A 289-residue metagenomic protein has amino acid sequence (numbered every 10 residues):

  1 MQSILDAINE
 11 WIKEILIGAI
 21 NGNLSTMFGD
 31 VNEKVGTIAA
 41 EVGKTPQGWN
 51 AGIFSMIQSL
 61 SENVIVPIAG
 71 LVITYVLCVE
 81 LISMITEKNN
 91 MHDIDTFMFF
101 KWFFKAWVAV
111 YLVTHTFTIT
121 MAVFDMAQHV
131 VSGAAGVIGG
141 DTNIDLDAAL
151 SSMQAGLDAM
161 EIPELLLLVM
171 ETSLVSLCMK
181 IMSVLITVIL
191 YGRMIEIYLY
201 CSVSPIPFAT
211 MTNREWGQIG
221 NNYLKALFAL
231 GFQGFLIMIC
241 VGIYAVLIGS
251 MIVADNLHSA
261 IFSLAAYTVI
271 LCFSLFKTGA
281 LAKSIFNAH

Functional and structural regions predicted by a protein language model:
M1-V72: Binding/recognition "hotspot" determinant
N9-I20, I94-L112, T116, G220-A229: Alpha-helical transmembrane segments and their helix-start/interface "positive-inside/aromatic belt" motifs in integral
I12, L16, I20, L24 (+3 more regions): Non-cytosolic segments of integral membrane proteins
V35-I65, I85, N89, V113-I144: Internal transmembrane helix-loop-helix hairpins in multi-pass membrane proteins, together with their boundary/packing
G70, T74-T86, I237-I252: Juxtamembrane "helix exit" motif at the C-terminal ends of alpha-helical transmembrane segments in multi-pass membrane
V72-V110, V203-G217: Hydrophobic transmembrane alpha-helix segments characteristic of membrane transport and insertion machinery
F208-K225, V253-A254, K283-N287: Alpha-helical transmembrane segments
A226-M238: Alpha-helical transmembrane segments of multi-pass membrane proteins
